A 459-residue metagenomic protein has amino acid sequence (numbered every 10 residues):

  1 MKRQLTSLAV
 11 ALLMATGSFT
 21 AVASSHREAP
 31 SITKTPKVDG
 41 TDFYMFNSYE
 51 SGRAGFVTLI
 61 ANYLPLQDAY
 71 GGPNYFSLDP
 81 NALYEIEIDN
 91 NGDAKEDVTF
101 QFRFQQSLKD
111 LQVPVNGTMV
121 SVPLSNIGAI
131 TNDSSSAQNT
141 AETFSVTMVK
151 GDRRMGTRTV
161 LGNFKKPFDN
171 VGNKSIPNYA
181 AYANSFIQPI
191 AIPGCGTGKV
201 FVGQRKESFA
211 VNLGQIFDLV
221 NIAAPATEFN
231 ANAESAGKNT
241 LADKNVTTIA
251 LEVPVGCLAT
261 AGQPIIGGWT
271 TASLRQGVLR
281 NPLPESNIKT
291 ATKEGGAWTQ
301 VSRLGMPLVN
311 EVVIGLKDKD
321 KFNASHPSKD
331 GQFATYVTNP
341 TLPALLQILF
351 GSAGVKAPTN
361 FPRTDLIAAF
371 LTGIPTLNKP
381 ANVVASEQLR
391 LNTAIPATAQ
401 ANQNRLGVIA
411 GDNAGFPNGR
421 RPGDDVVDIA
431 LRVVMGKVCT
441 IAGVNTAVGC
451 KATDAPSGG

Functional and structural regions predicted by a protein language model:
M1-V22: Gram-negative bacterial Sec-dependent N-terminal signal peptides
V22-G459: Surface-exposed extracytoplasmic segments
